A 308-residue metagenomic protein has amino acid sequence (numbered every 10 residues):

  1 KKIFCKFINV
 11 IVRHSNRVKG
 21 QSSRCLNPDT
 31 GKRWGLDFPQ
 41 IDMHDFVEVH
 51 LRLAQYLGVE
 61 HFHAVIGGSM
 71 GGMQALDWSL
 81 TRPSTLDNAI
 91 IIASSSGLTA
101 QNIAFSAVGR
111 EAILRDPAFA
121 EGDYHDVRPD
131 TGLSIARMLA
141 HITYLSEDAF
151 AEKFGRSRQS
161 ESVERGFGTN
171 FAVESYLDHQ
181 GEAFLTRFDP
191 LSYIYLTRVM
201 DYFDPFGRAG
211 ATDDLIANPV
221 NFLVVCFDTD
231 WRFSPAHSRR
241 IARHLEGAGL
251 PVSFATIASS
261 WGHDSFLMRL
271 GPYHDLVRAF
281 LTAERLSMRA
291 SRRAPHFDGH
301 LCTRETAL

Functional and structural regions predicted by a protein language model:
K1-K2, D214-P219, E246-A248: Short, conserved loop/helix-junction motifs that constitute active-site signature segments in enzyme catalytic cores
K1-M73, L80, S84-S96, Q101-A107 (+1 more regions): Gly/Pro-rich cap/lid or specificity-loop segments adjacent to the active site
T85-L86, I91-A183: Alpha/beta-hydrolase-fold enzymes
S95, D228-D230: Residue-level signal for short, function-critical loop segments
H179-Q180, Y195-D214: Active-site nucleophile elbow and catalytic-triad environment of alpha/beta-hydrolase enzymes
N218, V224-C226: Short beta-strand/loop motif that positions the catalytic acidic residue of the alpha/beta-hydrolase fold
W231-R240: Conserved alpha/beta-hydrolase "acid-adjacent" motif
R239-L308: Catalytic active-site module of serine/aspartate enzymes centered on a nucleophile-bearing elbow/loop
